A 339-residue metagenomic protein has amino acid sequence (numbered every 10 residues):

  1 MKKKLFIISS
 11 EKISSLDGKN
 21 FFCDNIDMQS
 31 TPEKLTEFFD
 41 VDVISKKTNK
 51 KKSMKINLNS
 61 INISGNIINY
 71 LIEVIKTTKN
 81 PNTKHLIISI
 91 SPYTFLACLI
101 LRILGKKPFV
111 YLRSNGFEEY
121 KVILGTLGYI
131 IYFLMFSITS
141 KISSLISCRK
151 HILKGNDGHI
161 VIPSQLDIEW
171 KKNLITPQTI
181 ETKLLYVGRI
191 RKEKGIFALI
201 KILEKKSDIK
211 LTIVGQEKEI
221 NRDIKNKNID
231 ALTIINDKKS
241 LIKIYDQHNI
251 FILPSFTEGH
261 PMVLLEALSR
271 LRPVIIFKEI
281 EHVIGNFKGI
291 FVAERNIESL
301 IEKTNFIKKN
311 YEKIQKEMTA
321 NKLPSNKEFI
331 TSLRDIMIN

Functional and structural regions predicted by a protein language model:
I26, T182, R189-K205, N221: A conserved mid-protein helix/loop that constitutes part of the nucleotide-sugar donor-binding site
Y129-K172: A short, active-site helix/loop in glycosyltransferases that binds the activated sugar's phosphate group
N221-N236: Nucleotide-activated donor-binding/catalytic signature segment of Leloir-type glycosyltransferases, i.e., the conserved
K243-H248: Short alpha-helical donor nucleotide-sugar binding micro-motif in glycosyltransferases
F256: Aromatic "clamp/platform" in nucleotide-sugar-dependent glycosyltransferases that forms part of the donor/acceptor
S269, P273-F277: Short hydrophobic beta-strand element within catalytic cores of glycosyltransferases and related nucleotide-activated
G289-E298, T304-Y311: Conserved acidic donor-binding segment of nucleotide-sugar-dependent glycosyltransferases
K309-N339: A charged, aromatic-enriched C-terminal amphipathic alpha-helix characteristic of glycosyltransferases across folds
